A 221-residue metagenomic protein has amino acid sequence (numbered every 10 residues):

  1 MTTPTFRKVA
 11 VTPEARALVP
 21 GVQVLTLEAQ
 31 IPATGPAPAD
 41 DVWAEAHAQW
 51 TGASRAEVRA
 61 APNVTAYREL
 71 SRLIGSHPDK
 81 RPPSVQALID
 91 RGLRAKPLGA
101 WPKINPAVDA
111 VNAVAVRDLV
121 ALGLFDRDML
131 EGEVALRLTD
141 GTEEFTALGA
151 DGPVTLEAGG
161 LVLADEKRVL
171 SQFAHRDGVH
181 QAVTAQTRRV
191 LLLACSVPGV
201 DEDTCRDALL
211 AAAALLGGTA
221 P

Functional and structural regions predicted by a protein language model:
M1-P221: Charge-biased, low-complexity intrinsically disordered regions
